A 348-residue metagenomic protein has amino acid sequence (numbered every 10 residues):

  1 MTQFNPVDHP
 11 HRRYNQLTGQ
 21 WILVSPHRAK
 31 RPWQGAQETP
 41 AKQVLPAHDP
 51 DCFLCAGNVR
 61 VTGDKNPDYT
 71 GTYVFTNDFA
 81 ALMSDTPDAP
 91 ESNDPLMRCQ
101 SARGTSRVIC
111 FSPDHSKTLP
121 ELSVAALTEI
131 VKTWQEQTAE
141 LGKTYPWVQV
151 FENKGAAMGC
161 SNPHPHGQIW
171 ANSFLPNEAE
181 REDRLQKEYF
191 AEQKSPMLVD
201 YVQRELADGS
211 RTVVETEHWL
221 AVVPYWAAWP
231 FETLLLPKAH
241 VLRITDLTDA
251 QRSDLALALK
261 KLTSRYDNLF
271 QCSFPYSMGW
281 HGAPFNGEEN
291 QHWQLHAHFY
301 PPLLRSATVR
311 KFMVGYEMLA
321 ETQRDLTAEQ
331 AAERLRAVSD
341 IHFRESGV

Functional and structural regions predicted by a protein language model:
M1-H164, W170-L242, A250, S264 (+2 more regions): Active-site microenvironments that recognize anionic phosphate/pyrophosphate groups
L242-Q251, L255-K260: A contiguous, surface-exposed recognition patch within enzymatic or periplasmic domains that forms
D254-S273, S277: Extended C-terminal subregions enriched in glycine
M278-G282: Acidic/histidine-rich, metal-coordinating catalytic segments
